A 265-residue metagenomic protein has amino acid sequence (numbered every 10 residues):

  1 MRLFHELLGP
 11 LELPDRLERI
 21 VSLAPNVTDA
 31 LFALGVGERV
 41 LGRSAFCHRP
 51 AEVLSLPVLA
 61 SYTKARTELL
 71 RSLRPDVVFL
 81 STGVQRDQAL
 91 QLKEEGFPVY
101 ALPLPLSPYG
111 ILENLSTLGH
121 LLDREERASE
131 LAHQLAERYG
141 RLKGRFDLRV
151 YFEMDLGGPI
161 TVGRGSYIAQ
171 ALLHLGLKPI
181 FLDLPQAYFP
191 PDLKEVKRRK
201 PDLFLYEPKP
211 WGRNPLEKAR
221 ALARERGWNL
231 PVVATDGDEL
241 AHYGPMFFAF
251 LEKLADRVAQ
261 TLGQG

Functional and structural regions predicted by a protein language model:
M1-G265: N-terminal ligand-binding lobe of clamshell/alpha-beta domains
